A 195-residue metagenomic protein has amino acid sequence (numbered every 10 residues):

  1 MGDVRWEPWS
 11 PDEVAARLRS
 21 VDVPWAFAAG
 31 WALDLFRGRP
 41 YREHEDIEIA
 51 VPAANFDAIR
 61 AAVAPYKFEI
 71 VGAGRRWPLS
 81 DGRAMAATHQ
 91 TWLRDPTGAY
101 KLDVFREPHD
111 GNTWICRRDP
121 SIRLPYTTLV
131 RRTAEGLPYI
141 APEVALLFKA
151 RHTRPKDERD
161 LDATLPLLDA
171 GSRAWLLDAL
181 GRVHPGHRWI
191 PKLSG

Functional and structural regions predicted by a protein language model:
M1-G195: Compositionally biased terminal segments of proteins
